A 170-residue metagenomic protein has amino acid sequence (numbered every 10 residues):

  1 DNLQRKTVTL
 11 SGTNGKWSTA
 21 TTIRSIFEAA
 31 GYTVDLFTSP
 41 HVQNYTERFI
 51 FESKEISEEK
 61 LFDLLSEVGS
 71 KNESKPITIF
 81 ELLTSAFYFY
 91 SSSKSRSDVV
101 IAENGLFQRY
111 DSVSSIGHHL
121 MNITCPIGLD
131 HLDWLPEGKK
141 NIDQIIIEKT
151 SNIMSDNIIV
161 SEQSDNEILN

Functional and structural regions predicted by a protein language model:
N2-L3, A29-G117, P126-L129, D133-K140: ATP-dependent carboxylate-amine ligase catalytic core
N2-R5, M154: Short, flexible coil/linker segments at domain boundaries that flank nucleotide/cofactor-interacting
V8-L10: Hydrophobic anchor at the beta1->P-loop junction of P-loop NTPases
K16: Catalytic cores of secreted/periplasmic lytic hydrolases that degrade extracellular macromolecules
T19-T22: Hydrophobic positions on the alpha1 helix immediately C-terminal to the Walker A/P-loop
Q108-R109, G117-N170: Conserved catalytic-core segment of NTP-binding enzymes
